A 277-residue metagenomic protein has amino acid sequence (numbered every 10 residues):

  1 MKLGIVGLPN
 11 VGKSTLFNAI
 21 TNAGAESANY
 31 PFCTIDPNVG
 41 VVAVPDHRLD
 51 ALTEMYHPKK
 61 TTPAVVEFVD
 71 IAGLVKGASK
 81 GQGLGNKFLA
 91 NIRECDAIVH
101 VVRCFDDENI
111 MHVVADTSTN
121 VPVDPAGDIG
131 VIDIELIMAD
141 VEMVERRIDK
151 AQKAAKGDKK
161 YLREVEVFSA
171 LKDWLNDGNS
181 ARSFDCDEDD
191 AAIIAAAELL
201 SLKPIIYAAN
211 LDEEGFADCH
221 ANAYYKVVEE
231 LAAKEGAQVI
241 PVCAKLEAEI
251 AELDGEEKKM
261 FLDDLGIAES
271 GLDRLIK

Functional and structural regions predicted by a protein language model:
M1-N120, A126, D133, V144-E145 (+1 more regions): Conserved G1/Walker A P-loop phosphate-binding module
K2-V6, V11, F17, E145 (+1 more regions): C-terminal-of-GTPase-core extension/linker across diverse P-loop GTPases
P45-D46, D124, D187, D254: Helix N-terminus capping/helix-initiation residues
G81, I137, A221: Short, conserved glycine- and acidic-residue-centered signature motifs in active-site or ligand-binding loops
V121-I129, N210, Y224: Glycine-rich, flexible loop segments associated with nucleotide phosphate handling
